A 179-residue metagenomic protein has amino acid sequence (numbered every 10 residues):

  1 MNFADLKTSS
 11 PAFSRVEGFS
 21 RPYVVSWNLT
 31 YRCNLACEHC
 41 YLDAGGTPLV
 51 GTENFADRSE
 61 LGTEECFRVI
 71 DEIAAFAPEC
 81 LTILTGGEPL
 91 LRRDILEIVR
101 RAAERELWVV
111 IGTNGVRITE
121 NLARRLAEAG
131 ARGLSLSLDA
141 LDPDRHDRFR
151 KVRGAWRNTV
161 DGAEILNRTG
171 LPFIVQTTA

Functional and structural regions predicted by a protein language model:
N2-G133: Conserved alpha-helical substructure of the radical SAM core
L35, P143-D144, F173: Glycine-centered loop/turn positions within well-structured domains that cap or flank conserved ligand/cofactor-binding
P48-T52, D142-F149: A short acidic, helix-capping loop that chelates divalent metal ions and anchors anionic groups
D57-L61, R150-A155: Alpha-helix N-cap and loop-to-helix initiation/capping positions
L136-L138: Conserved phosphate-donor/acceptor-positioning beta-strand/loop module used by diverse small-molecule
F149-R150, T178: Flexible, glycine/proline-enriched loop segments at strand-loop-helix junctions that form or flank small-ligand binding
G162-A179: Conserved strand-turn element in the central/C-terminal portion of the radical SAM core barrel that lines
